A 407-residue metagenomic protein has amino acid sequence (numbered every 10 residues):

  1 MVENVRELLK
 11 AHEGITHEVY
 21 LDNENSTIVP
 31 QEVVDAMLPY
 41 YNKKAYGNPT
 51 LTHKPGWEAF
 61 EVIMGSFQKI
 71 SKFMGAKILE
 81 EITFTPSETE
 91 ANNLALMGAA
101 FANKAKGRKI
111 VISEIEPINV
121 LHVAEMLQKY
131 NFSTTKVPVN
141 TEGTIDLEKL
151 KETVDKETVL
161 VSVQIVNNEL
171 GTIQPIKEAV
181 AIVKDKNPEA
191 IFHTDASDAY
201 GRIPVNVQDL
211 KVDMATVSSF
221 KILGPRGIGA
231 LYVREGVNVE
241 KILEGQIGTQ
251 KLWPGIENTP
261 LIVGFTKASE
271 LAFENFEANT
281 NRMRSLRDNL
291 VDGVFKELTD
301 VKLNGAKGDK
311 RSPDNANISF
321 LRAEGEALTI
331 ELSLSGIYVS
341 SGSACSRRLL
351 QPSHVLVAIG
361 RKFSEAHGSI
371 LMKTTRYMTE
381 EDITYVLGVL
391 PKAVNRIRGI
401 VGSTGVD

Functional and structural regions predicted by a protein language model:
M1-D407: Pyridoxal 5′-phosphate
